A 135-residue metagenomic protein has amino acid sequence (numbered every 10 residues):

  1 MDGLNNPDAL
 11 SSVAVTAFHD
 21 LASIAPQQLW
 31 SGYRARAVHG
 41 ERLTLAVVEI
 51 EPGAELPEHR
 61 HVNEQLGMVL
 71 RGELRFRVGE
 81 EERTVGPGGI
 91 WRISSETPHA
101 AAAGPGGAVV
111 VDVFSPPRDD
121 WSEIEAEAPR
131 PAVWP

Functional and structural regions predicted by a protein language model:
M1-R42, A46, E123-P135: A short, N-terminal "cap"/entry segment at the start of jelly-roll beta-barrel domains of the cupin/DSBH fold
L29-S31, A46-R60: Conserved short histidine dyad/triad with adjacent acidic residue
T44, E73-R75, E82, P98 (+1 more regions): Structural motif
E49-E51, R60-F76: Short, conserved beta-strand element in jelly-roll/cupin
Q65-G67, R75, R92-S95, G107: Secondary-structure boundary/capping motif
E81-S95: Short acidic-glycine-tyrosine-enriched beta hairpin
S95-D120: Ligand-binding loop in jelly-roll beta-barrel domains
